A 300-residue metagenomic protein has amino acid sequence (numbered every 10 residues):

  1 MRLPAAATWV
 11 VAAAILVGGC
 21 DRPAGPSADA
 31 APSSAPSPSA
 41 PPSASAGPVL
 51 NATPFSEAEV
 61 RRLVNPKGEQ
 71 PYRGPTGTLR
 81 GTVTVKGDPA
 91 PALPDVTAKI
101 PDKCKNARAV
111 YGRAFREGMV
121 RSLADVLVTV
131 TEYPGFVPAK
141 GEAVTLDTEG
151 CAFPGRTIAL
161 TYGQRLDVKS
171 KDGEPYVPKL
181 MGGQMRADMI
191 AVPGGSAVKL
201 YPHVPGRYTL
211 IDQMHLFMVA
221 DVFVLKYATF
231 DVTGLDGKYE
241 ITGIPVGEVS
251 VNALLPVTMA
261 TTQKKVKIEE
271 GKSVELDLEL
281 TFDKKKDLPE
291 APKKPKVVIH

Functional and structural regions predicted by a protein language model:
M1-G18: Sec-dependent bacterial lipoprotein signal peptides
C20-H300: Extracytoplasmic copper-binding redox domains, predominantly the cupredoxin/blue-copper superfamily
